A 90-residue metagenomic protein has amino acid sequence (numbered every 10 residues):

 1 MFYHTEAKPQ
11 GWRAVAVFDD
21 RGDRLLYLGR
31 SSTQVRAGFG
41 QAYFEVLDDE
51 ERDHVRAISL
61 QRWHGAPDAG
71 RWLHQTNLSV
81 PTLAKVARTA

Functional and structural regions predicted by a protein language model:
M1-Q10, Y43-H54: Short, surface-exposed loop and linker segments with low hydrophobicity and enrichment for Pro/Ser/Thr
M1-T5, L26, S31, N77 (+1 more regions): Intrinsically disordered, low-complexity proline-rich regions
F2-R24: Short aromatic-glycine-(Arg/Gly/Cys) micro-motifs in beta-strand/loop hairpins
E6, R24, T33-V35, L60 (+1 more regions): N-terminal start and proteolytic maturation junction detector
W12-V17, V35, F39, I58-L60: Hydrophobic beta-strand residues in large extracellular and virion-surface proteins
R21-Q41: A short, exposed loop/beta-hairpin motif centered on an aromatic-Gly-Thr core
E45-A90: Short, mixed-charge low-complexity intrinsically disordered segments
